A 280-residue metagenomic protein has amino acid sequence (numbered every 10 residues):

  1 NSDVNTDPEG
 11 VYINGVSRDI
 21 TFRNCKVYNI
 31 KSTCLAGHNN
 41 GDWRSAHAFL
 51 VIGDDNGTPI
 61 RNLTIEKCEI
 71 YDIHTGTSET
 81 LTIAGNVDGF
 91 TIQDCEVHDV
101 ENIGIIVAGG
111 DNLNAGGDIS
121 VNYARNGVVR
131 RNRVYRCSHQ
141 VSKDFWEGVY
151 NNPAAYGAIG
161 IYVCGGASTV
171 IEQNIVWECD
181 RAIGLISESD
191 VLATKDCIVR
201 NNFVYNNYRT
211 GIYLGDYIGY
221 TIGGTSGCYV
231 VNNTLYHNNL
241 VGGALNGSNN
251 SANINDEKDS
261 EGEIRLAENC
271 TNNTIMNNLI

Functional and structural regions predicted by a protein language model:
N1, P8, Y12, V16-S17 (+23 more regions): Parallel beta-helix/beta-solenoid
D3-N14, L35-N56, H74-A84, E101-A124 (+4 more regions): Extracellular beta-strand/beta-solenoid scaffold signature
Y71: Active-site lining segments of carbohydrate-active enzymes
R125, V134-H139, C164-W177, Y205: Leucine-rich repeat
D196, V204, G227-Y229, L235-L240 (+1 more regions): Outer-membrane beta-barrel pore domains
